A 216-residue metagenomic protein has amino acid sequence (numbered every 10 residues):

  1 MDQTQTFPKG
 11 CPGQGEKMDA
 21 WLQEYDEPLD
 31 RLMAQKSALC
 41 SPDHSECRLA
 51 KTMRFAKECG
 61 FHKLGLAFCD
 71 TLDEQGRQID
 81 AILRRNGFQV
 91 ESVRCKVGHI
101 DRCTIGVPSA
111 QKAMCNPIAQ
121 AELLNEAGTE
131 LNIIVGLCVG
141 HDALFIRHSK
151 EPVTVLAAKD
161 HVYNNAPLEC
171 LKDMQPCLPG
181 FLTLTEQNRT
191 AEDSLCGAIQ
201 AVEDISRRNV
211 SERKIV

Functional and structural regions predicted by a protein language model:
M1-K63, D70-E74, V202-I215: Electropositive, gly/pro-rich neighborhoods at or near active sites that engage anionic ligands
E58-G65, L123-T129: Short, surface-exposed connector motifs at secondary-structure boundaries
D73-G76, G140-A143: Short, well-ordered alpha-helical microsegments
Q75-L123: Long, charge-dense
E122, E126, D142-A143, N165: Intrinsically disordered, low-complexity, charge-dense segments enriched in Lys/Arg and Glu/Asp interspersed
D142-V162: A short, gly/pro- and small-residue-rich
V155-V216: C-terminal functional extensions of proteins
